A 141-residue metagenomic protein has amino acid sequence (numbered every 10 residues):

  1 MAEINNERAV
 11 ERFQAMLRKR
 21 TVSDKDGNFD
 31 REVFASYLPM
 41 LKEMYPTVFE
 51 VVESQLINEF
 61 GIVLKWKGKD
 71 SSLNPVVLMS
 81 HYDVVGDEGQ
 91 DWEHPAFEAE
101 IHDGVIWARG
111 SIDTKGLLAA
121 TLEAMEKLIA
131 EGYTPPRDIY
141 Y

Functional and structural regions predicted by a protein language model:
M1-L118, L128-R137: Acidic/His- and Gly-rich active-site-bordering loop/insert found across diverse amide/peptide-bond hydrolases
